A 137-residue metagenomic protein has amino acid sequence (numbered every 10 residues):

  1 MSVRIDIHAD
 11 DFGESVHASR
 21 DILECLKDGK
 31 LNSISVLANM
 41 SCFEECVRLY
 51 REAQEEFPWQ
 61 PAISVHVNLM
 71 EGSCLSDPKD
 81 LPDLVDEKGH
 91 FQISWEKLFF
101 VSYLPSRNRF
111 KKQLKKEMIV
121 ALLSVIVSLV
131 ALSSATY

Functional and structural regions predicted by a protein language model:
M1-H17, I22: Boundary/entry segment of secreted carbohydrate-active catalytic domains
R4-D6, L31-S35, Q60-H66, A131-T136: Structural preference for beta-strand elements that scaffold enzyme active sites
D10-F12, L37-S41, H66-M70: Active-site beta-loop-alpha junctions enriched in small/polar residues
S15-E24, Q113-A121: Short, acidic/polar
V16-C42: A short alpha/beta connector and helix-capping loop motif
I22-D28, C46-A62, K79-D86, L122-L123: Acidic (Asp/Glu)-rich catalytic clusters
S73-N108: Active-site gating loops and adjacent loop-to-helix segments of metal-dependent hydrolytic enzymes
Q113-Y137: Catalytic domains of cell-wall/extracellular-matrix polysaccharide-remodeling enzymes, centered on de-N-acetylation
